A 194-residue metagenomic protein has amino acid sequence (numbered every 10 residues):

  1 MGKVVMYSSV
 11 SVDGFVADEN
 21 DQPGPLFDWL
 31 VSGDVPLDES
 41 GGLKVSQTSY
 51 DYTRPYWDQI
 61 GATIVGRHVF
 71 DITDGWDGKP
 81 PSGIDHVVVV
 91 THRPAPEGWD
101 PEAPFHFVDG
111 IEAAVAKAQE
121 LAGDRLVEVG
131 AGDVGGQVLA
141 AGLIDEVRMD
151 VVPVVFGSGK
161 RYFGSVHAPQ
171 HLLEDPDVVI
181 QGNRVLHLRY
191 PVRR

Functional and structural regions predicted by a protein language model:
M1-R194: Enzymes that bind and transform nitrogen-containing heteroaromatic metabolites
